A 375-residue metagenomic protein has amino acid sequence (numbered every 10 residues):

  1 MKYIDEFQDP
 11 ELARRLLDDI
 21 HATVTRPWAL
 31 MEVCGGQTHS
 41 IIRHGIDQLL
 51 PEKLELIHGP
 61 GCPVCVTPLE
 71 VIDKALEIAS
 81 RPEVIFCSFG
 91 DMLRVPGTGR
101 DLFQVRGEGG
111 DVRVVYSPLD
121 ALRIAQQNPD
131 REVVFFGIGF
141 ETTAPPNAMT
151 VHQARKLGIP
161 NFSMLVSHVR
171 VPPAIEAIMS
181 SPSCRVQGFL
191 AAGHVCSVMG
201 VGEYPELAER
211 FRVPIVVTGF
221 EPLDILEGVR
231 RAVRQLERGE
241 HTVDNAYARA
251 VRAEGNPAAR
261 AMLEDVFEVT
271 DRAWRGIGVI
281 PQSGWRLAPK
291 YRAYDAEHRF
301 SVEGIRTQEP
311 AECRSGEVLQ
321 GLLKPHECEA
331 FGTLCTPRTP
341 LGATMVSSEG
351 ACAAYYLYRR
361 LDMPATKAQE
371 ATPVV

Functional and structural regions predicted by a protein language model:
M1-D130, A144, A148, H152-L157 (+4 more regions): Metallocofactor- and cofactor-centric catalytic cores in central/energy metabolism, strongly enriched
E6, C65, F136, F140 (+6 more regions): Hydrophobic alpha-helical scaffolding
P27-L30, N161-F162, R238-A248, W274-R275 (+2 more regions): Flexible, glycine/charged-enriched surface loops at secondary-structure junctions
Q127-R131, Q153-P160, S181-C184, V213 (+1 more regions): Secondary-structure boundary elements
F136, F140-E203: Phosphate/pyrophosphate-binding betaalpha-module
L165, S183-R252: A conserved active-site cap/scaffold subdomain adjacent to cofactor or substrate pockets
E227-E317: Internal helical hairpin/lid segments
